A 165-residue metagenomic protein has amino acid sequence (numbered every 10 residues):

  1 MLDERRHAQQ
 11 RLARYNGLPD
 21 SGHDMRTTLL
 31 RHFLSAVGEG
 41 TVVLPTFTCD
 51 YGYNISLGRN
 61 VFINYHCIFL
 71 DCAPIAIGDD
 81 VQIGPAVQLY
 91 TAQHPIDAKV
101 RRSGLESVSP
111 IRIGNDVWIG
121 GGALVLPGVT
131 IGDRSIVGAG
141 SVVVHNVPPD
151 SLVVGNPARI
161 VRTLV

Functional and structural regions predicted by a protein language model:
M1-G40, A158-V161: Terminal amphipathic alpha-helical/low-complexity segments used for targeting or macromolecular assembly
N16, N146-D150: Short arginine-rich
F47-L57, F62-T130, N156-V165: Flexible, glycine/small-residue-enriched loop-and-beta-strand segment within the central core of proteins
W118, I136, L152-V154: Short-chain dehydrogenase/reductase
T130, V144-H145: Active-site/ligand-binding-proximal alpha/beta "capping" segment
V142-V144, L152, I160: Conserved hydrophobic/aromatic beta-strand scaffold that supports enzyme active sites
